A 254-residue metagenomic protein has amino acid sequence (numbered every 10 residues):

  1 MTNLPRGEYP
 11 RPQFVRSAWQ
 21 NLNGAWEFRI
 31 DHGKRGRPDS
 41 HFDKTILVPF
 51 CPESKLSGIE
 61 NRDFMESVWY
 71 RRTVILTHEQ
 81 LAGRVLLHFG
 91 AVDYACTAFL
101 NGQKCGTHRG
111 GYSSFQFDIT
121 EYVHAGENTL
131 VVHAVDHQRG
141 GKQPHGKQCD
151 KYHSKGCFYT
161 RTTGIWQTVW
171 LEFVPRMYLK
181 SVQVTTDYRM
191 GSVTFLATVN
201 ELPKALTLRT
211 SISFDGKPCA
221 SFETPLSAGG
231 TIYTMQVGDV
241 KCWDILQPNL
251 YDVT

Functional and structural regions predicted by a protein language model:
G7-E8, P12-Q13, S17-A18, E27-G33 (+2 more regions): Accessory beta-strand-rich segments of carbohydrate-active enzymes
L22, V68-Y70, V85, I165 (+4 more regions): Hydrophobic core residues within well-ordered beta-strands of beta-rich domains
L22-L47: Predominantly extracellular/luminal regions of secreted and cell-surface proteins, especially disulfide-bonded
G24, G126, G229, Q247-N249: A glycine-anchored, Pro-Gly-centered beta-turn/N-cap motif
L100, G191-L226, T231-M235, V253: Beta-strand-rich binding/interaction modules
F117-E121, T234-P248: Signal that preferentially marks extracellular ectodomain short beta-strand elements of beta-sandwich modules
T129-V132, Q247-T254: Short, aromatic- and glycine-rich surface loops/edge beta-strands on solvent-exposed regions
T185-G191: Short, solvent-exposed loop/linker segments at the N-terminal edge of repeated beta-sheet extracellular domains
